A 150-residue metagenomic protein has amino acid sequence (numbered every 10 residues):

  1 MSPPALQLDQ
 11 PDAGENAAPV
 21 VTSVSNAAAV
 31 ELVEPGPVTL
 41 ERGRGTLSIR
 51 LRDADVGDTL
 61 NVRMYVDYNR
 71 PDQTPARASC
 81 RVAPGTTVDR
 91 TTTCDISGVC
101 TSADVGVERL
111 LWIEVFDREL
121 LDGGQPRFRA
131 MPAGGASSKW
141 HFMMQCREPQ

Functional and structural regions predicted by a protein language model:
M1-Q150: Signals and flexible motifs at protein termini associated with secretion
